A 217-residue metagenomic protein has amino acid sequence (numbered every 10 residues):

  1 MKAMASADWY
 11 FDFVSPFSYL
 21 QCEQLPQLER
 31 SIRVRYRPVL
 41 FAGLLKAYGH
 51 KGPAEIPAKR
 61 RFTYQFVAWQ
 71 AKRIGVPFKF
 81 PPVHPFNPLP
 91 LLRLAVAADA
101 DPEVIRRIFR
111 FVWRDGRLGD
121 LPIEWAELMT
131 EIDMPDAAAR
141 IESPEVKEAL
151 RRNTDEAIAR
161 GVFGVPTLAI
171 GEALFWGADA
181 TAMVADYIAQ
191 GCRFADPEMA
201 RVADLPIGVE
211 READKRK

Functional and structural regions predicted by a protein language model:
M1, E103, V165-P166: Alpha-helical interaction segments
K2-D8: Extreme N-terminal starter segment of soluble prokaryotic enzymes
M4, K46-H50, R73, N87 (+3 more regions): Generic signal for short, ordered secondary-structure residues within or immediately flanking folded domains
S6, V14, S18-I32, R107-K217: C-terminal cap of thioredoxin/glutaredoxin-like
F13, F17-D115, E198-K217: Structural alpha/beta surface segment adjacent to cysteine/selenocysteine redox centers across thiol/disulfide enzymes
